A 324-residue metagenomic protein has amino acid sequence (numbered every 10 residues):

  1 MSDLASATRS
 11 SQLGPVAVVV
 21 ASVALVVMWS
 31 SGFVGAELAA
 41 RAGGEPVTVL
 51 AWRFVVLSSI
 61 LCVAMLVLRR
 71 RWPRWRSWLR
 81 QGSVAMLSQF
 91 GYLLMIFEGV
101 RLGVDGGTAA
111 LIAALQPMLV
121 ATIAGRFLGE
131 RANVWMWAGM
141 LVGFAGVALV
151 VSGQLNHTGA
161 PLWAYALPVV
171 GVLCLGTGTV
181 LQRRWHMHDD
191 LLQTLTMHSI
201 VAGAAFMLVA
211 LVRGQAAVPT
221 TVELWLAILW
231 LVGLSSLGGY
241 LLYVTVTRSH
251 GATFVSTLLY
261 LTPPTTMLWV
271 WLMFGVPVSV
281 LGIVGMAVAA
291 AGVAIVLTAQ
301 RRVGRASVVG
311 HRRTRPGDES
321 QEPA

Functional and structural regions predicted by a protein language model:
S2, R41-G91, P117-I123, L173-G178 (+2 more regions): Transmembrane alpha-helices of multi-pass small-molecule transport proteins
S2-W52, H157-R184, A204-A205, V309-A324: Glycine-/small-residue-enriched transmembrane alpha-helix faces in small-molecule transporters and effluxers
G14-V19, A42-A51, P73-L79, S152-C174 (+2 more regions): Juxtamembrane helix-entry segments on the extracytoplasmic side of multipass membrane proteins
S22, R76-A85, A132-F144, A164-Y165 (+2 more regions): Cytoplasmic-side transmembrane-helix entry/capping segments in multi-pass membrane proteins
S22, V49-W52, L93, A109-L115 (+2 more regions): Helix-helix packing/entry segments at the starts of transmembrane helices
M28, G32-F33, C62-A113, L149 (+1 more regions): Specific transmembrane alpha-helical segments of multi-pass solute transporters/efflux pumps, especially DMT/EamA
A39, V49, G99, R126-A132 (+6 more regions): Hydrophobic/aromatic residues within transmembrane alpha-helices of multi-pass small-molecule transporters
L61-C62, I123, A132-Q154, V172 (+4 more regions): Hydrophobic transmembrane alpha-helices of multi-pass small-molecule transport proteins
